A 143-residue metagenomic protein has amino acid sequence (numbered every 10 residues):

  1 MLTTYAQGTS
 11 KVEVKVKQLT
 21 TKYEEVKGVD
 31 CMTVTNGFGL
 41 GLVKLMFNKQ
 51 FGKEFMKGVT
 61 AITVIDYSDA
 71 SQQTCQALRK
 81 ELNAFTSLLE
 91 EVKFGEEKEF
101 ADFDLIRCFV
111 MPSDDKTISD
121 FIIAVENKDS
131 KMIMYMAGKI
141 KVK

Functional and structural regions predicted by a protein language model:
M1-L2, E54, K98, S113: Generic marker of residues within folded, mature protein domains
M1-V12: Bacterial Sec-dependent N-terminal signal peptides
S10-L82: Early exported N-terminus immediately downstream of N-terminal targeting peptides
Y23-V26, M56, F100, D115 (+1 more regions): A generic structural signal for short, solvent-exposed coil/turn residues that cap or connect secondary-structure
K57-V59, F103, I118: Short connector loops at helix/strand junctions that flank enzyme active sites, especially segments positioning acidic
Q73-L88, M134-G138: Surface-exposed flexible segments
L82-P112: Short Gly/Thr-rich strand-loop-strand
F109-V142: A short, solvent-exposed beta-edge/loop patch
